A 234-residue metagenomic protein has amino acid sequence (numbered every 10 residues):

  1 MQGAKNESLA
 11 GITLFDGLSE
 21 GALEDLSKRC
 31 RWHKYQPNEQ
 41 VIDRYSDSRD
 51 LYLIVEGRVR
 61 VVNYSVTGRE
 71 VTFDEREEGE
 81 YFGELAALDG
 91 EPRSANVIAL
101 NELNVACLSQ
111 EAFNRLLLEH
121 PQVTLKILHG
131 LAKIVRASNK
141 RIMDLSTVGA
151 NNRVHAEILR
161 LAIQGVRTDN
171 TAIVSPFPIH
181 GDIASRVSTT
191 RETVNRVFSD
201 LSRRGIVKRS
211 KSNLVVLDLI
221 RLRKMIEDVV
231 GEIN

Functional and structural regions predicted by a protein language model:
M1-P37, A86-A87: Cyclic nucleotide-binding regulatory module and flanking cytosolic helices
L14, E39-E102: Cyclic nucleotide-binding regulatory domains
G17, E75, C107, F177 (+1 more regions): Short aromatic/basic micro-patch
A22, D74-R136: Cyclic-nucleotide recognition modules
L118-S188: Polybasic "coupling" helices that flank or enter modular domains
L161-N234: Phosphate-/nucleic-acid-contacting segments
